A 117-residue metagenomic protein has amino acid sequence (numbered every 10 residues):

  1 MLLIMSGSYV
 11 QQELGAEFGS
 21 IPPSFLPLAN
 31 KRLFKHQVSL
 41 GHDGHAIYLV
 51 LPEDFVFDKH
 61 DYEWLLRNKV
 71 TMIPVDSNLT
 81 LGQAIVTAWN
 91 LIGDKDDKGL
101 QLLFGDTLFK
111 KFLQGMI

Functional and structural regions predicted by a protein language model:
M1-S20, A46: N-terminal nucleotide-binding beta1-loop-alpha1 segment
L3-M5, V50, L103: Short hydrophobic segments within beta-strands
Y9-V10, D54-F55, T107: Short, glycine/serine-rich, charged loops/turns that create anion-binding and catalytic segments at active sites
I21-K31: Short, glycine-rich nucleotide/cofactor-binding loops
P22, G44, R67-K69: A generic structural signal for alpha->beta connector loops
N30-A46: A short, N-terminal amphipathic alpha-helix
I47-E53: Short internal beta-strands
F57-I117: Conserved beta-loop-beta/alpha segment of the NTase-like Rossmann-fold superfamily that binds/positions NTPs
